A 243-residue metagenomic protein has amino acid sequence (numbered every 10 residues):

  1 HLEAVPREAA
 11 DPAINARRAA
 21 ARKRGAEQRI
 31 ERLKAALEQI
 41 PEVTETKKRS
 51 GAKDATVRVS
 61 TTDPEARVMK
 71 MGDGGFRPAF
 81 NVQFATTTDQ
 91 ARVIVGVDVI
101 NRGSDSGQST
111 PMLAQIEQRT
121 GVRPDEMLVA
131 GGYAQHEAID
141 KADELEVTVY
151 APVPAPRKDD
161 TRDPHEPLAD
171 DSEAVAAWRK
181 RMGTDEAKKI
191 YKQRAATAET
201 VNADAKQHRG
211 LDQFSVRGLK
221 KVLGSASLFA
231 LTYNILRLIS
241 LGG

Functional and structural regions predicted by a protein language model:
H1-G243: Anion-binding and metal-coordination hotspots
